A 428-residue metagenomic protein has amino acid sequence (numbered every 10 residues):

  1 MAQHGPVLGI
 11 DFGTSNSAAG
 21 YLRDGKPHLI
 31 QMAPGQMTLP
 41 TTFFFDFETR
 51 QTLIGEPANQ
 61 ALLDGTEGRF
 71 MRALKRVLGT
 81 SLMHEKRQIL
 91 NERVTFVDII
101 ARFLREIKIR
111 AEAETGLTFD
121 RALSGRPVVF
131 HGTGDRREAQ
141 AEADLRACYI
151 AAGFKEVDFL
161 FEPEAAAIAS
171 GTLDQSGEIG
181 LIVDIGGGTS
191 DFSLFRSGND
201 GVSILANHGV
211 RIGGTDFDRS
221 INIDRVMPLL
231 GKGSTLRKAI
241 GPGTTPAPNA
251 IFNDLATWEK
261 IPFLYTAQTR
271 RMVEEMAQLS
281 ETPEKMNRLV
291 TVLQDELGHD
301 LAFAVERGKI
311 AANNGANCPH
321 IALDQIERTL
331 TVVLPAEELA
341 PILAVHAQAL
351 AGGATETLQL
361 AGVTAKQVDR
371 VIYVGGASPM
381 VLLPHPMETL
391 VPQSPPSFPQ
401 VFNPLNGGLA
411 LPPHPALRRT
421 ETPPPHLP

Functional and structural regions predicted by a protein language model:
M1-L39, A58-I182, G198-G214, L330-T364 (+1 more regions): N-terminal phosphate-binding loop and flanking beta/alpha elements of the actin-like ATPase fold
T38, S197-L323: Phosphate-binding glycine-rich/basic clefts of nucleotide- and phosphate-handling proteins, predominantly
K75-S81, G116-F119, E274-E281, N313-L334: Flexible hinge/switch segments at interdomain interfaces of large molecular machines
M83-H84, G116-L117, G231, T235 (+6 more regions): Intrinsically disordered or highly flexible coil/loop and linker segments, enriched in small and charged/polar residues
S176-I185, K232, H414-P428: A polyampholytic, Gly/Pro-enriched intrinsically disordered region
G187-S190, Y265-E275, V374-P379: Core structural elements
S190-S197: Amphipathic beta-strand/beta-sheet edge segments enriched in Tyr/Trp
I223, M227-K232, T389, Q393 (+1 more regions): Short, well-ordered loop/turn and helix-capping segments at boundaries between secondary-structure elements and domains
